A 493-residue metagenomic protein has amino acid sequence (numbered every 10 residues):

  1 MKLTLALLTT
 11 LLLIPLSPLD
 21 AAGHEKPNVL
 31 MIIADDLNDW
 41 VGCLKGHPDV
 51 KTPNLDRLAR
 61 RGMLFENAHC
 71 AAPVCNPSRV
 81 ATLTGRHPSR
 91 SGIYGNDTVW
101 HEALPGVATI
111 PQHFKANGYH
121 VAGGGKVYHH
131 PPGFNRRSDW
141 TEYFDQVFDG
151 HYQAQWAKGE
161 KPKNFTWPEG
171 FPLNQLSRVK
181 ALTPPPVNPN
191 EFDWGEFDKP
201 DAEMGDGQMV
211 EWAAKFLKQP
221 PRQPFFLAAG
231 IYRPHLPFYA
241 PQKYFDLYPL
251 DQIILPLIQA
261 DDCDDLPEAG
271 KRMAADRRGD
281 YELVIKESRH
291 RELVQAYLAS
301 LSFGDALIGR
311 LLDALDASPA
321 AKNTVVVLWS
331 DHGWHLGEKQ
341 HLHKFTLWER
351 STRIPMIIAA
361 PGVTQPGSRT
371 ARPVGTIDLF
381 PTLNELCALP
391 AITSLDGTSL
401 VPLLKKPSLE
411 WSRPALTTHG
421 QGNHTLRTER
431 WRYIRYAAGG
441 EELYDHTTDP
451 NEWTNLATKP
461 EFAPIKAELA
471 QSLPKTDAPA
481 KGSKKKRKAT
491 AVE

Functional and structural regions predicted by a protein language model:
K2-L13, L19-Y436, G440-E441, P450-A478 (+1 more regions): Formylglycine-dependent sulfatase
